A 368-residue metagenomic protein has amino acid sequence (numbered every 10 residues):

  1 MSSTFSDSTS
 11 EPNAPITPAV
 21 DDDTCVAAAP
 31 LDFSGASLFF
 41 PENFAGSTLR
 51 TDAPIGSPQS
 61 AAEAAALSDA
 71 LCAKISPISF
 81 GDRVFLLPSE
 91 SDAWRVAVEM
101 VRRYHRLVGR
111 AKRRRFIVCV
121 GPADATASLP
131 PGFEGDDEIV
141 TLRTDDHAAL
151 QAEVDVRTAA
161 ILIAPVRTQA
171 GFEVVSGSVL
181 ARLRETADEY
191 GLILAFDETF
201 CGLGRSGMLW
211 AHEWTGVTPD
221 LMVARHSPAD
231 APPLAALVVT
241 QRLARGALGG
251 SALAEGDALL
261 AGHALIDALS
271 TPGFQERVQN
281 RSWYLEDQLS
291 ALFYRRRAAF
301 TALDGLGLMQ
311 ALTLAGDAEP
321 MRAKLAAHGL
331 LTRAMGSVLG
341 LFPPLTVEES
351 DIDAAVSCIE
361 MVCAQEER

Functional and structural regions predicted by a protein language model:
S2-R368: Conserved N-terminal phosphate-binding loop of PLP-dependent enzymes in the Aspartate aminotransferase
